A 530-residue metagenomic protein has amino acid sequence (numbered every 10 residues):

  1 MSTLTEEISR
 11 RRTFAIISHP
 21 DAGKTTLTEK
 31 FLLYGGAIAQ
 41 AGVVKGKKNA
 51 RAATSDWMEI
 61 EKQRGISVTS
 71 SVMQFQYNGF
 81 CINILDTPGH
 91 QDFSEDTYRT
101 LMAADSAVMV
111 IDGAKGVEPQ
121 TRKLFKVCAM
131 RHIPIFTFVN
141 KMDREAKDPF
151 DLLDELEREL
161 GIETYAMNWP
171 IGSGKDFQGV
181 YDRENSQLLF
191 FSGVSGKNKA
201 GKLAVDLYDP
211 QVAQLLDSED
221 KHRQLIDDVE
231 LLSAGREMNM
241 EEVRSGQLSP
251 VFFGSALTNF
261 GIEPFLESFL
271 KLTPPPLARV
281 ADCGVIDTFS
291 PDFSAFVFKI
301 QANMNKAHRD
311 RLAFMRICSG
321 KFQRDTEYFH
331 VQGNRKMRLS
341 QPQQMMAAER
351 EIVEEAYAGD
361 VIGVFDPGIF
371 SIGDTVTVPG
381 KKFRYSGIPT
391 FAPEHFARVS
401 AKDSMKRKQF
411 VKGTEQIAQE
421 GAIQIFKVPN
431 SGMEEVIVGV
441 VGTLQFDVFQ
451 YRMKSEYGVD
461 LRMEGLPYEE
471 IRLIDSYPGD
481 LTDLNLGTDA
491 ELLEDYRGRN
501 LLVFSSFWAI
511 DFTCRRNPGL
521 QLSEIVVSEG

Functional and structural regions predicted by a protein language model:
M1-G530: Structural and coupling elements of P-loop NTPases
